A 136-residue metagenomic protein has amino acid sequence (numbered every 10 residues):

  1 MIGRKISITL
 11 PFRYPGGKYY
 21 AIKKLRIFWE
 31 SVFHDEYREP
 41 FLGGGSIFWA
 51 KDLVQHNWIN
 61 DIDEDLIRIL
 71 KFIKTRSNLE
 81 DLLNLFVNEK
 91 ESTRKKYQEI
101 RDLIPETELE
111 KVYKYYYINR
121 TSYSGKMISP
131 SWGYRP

Functional and structural regions predicted by a protein language model:
M1-L42, S46-I47: S-adenosyl-L-methionine
H34, V54-Q55: Short, well-ordered alpha-helix to beta-strand connector turns
K51: Aromatic pocket-lining residues of Rossmann-like dinucleotide-binding sites
Q55-P136: Class I S-adenosyl-L-methionine-dependent methyltransferase module
